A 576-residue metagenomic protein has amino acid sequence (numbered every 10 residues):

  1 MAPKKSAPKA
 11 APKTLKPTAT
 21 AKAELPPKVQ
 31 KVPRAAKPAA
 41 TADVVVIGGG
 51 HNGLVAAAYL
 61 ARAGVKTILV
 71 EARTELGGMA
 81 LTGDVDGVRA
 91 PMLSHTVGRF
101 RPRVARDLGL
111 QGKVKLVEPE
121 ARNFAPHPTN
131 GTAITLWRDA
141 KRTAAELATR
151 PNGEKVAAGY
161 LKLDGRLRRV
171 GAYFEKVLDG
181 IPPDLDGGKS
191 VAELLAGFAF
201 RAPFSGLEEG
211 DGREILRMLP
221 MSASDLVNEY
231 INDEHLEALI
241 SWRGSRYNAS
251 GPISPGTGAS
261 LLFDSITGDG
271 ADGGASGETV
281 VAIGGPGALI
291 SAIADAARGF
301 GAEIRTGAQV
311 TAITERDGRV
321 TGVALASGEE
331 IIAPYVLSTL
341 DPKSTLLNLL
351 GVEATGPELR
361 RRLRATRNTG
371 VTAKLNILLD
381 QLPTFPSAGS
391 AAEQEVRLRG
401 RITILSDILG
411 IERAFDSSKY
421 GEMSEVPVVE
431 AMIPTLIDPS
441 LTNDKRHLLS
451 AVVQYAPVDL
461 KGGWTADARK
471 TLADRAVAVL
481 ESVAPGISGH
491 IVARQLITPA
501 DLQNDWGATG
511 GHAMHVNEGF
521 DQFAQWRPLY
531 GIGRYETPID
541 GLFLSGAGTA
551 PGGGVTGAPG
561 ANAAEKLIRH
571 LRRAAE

Functional and structural regions predicted by a protein language model:
M1-V44, R62-A63, L529-Y530, R569-E576: Extreme N-terminal leader/targeting segments of oxidoreductases
K13, G277, V281-I283, Q309-T442: Mid-domain catalytic core of redox enzymes that form a hydrophobic substrate pocket/lid adjacent to a catalytic redox
K37-G188, H515, N562: N-terminal glycine-rich phosphate/pyrophosphate-binding loop and immediately adjacent elements
E154, L382-P383, K419-E425, T465-N504: Flavin-binding catalytic cores
R168-F300, A508-F523: Active-site/ligand-binding neighborhood in enzyme catalytic cores
D233, E237-P252, E422-P434, G486-A550: A glycine-rich dinucleotide-binding beta-alpha-beta segment and adjacent secondary-structure elements that constitute
A297-V310: A conserved beta-strand/loop element that lines the FAD pocket in flavoprotein oxidoreductases
A547-I568: A conserved FAD-binding loop/helix module that cradles the flavin
